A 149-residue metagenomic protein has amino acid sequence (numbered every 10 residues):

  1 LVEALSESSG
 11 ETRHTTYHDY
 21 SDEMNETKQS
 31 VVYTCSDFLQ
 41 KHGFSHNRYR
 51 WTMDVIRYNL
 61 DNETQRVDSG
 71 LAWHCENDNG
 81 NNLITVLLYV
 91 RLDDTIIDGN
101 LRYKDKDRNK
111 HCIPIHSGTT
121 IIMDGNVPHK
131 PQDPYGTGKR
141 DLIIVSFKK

Functional and structural regions predicted by a protein language model:
L1-R48, T52-D54, T64: Non-heme Fe(II)/2-oxoglutarate
Q40-K149: Catalytic core of non-heme Fe(II) oxygenases with the double-stranded beta-helix
